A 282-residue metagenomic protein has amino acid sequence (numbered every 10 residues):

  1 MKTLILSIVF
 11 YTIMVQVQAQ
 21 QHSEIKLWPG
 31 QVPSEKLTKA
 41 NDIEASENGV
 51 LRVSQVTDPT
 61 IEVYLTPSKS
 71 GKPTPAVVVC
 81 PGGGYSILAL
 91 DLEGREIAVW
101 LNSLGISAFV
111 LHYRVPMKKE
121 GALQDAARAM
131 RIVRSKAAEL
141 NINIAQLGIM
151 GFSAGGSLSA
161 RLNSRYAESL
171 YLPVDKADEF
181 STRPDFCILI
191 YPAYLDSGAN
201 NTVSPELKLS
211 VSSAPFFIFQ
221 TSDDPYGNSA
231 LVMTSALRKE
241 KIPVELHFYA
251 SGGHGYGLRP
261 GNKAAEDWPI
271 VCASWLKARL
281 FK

Functional and structural regions predicted by a protein language model:
Q20-S70: N-terminal cap/lid segment of alpha/beta-hydrolase-fold proteins
P73-G82: Short beta-strand element of the alpha/beta-hydrolase
P81-S86, S222-D223: Active-site glycine-rich loops that stabilize anionic/oxyanionic intermediates across multiple enzyme folds
A89-D91, E96, V110-I144, P260-A265: Catalytic nucleophile-loop/oxyanion-hole region of alpha/beta-hydrolase and closely related hydrolase-like folds
Q124, R128-V211: Primarily recognizes the serine-hydrolase "nucleophile elbow" in alpha/beta-hydrolase and SGNH/GDSL folds
D196, S222-G227: Acidic catalytic loop of the alpha/beta-hydrolase fold
F217-Q220: Short beta-strand/loop motif that positions the catalytic acidic residue of the alpha/beta-hydrolase fold
T234, R238-K282: C-terminal catalytic histidine-bearing segment of alpha/beta-hydrolase fold enzymes
